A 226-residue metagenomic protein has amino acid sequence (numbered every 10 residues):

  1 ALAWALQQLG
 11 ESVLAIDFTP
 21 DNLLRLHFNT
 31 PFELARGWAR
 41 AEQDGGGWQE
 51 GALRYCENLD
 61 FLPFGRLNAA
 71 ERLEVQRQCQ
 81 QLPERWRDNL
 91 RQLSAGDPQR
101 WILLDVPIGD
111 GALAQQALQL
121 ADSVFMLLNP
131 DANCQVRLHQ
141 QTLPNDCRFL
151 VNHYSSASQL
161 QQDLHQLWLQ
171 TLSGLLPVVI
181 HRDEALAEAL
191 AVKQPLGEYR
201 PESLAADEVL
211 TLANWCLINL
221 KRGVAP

Functional and structural regions predicted by a protein language model:
A1-I16: A conserved segment at the C-terminal end of the G1
S12-G96, A189-A191: P-loop/Walker-type NTP enzyme "switch/lid" segment
I16, P63-F64, I102-D105, V124-N129 (+1 more regions): Conserved beta-strand segments of the P-loop GTPase G domain that flank and frequently precede/overlap
C79-W86, H139-A157: P-loop/Walker A phosphate-binding loop and immediately adjacent motor/lid segment at beta-alpha junctions
L93-L113: Glycine-rich phosphate-binding loop used to anchor ATP phosphates in small-molecule kinases, encompassing both
I108-D131: Inter-motif core of Ras-like GTPase G domains
H153-A157, H165-R200, V209, W215: Beta-strand-loop-alpha "switch" segments that mediate conformational coupling across diverse proteins
